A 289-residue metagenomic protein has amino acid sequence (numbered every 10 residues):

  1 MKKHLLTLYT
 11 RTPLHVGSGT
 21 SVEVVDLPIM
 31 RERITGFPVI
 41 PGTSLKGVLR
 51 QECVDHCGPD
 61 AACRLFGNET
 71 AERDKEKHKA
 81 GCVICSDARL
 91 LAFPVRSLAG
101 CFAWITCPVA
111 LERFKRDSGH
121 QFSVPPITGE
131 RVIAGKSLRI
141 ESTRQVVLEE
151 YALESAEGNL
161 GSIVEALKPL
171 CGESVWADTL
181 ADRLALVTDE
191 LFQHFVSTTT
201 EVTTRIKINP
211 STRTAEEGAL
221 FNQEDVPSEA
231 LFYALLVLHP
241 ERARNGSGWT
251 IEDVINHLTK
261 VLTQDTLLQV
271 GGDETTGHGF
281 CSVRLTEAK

Functional and structural regions predicted by a protein language model:
M1-K289: RNA-binding basic/glycine-rich loop and surface signature characteristic of RAMP-family CRISPR effectors
